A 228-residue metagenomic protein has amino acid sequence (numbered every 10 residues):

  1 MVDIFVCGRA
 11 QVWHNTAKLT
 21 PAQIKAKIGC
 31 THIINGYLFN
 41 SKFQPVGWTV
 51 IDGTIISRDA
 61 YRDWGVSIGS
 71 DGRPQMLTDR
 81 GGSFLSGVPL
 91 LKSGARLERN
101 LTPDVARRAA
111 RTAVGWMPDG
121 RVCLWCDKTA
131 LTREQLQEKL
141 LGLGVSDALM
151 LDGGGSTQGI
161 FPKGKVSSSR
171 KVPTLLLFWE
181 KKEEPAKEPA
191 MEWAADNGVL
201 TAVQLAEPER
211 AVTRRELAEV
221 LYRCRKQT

Functional and structural regions predicted by a protein language model:
M1-K182: Gly/Ser/Thr/Pro-rich low-complexity, intrinsically disordered segments
P185-V199, V203-T228: Short, solvent-exposed alpha-helical surface patches in non-cytosolic proteins
